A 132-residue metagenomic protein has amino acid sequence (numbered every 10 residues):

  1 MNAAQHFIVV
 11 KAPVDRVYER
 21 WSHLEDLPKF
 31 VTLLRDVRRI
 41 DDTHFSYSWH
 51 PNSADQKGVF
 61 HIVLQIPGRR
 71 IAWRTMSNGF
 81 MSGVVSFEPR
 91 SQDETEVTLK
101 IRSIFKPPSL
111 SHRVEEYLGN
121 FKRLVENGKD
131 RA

Functional and structural regions predicted by a protein language model:
M1-H44, N120: Hydrophobic ligand-binding cavity/cleft-lining segments
A3-Q5, D55-V59, F80-V84: Short, surface-exposed coil-to-beta transition loops
F7-K11, R38, S48, H61 (+1 more regions): Generic structural detector for well-ordered beta-strands
A12, D41-D42, I66-G68, Q92: Residue-level signal for tight coil/turn positions that link beta-strands
T43-W49, A54, I66, A72: Ser/Thr-rich, low-complexity intrinsically disordered terminal regions
N52-Q56, F105-K106: Short, cysteine-centered beta-strand-loop-beta hairpins and adjacent loop/turn segments enriched in charged/polar
H61-L64, R70-A132: Beta-strand/loop substructures that line and gate deep hydrophobic ligand-binding cavities in soluble
